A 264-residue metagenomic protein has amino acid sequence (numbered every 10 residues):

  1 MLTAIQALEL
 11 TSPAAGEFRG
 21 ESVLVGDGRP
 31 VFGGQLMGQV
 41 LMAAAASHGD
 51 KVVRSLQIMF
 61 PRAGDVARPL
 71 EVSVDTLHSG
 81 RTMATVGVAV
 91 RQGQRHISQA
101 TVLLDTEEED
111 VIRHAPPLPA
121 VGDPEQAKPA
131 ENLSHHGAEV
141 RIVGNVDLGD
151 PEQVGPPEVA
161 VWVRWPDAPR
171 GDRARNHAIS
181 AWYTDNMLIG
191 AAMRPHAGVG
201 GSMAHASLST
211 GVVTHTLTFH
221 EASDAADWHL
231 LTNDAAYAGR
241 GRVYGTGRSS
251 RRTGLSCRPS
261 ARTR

Functional and structural regions predicted by a protein language model:
M1-R264: Terminal targeting signals and extreme-terminal segments of soluble enzymes
